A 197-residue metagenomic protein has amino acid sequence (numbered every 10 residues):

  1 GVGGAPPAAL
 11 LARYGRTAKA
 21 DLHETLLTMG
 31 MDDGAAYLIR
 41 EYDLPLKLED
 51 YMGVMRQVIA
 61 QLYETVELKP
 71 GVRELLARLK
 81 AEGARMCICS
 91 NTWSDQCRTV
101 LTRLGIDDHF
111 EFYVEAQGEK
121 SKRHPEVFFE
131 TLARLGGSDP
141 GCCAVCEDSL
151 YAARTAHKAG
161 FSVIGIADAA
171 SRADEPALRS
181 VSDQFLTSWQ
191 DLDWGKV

Functional and structural regions predicted by a protein language model:
G1-E24: Active-site neighborhood of HAD-like aspartate-dependent phosphohydrolases
G4, A8, M31-A36, L48 (+3 more regions): An amphipathic alpha-helix signature
L10-L11, G30-L44, V100, T131-A133: Helix-loop "lid/cap" segments that line or gate small-molecule binding pockets
T17, R85, S162: Residue-level detector of anion-binding/catalytic polar loops
L26-G30, E67-G71, T92, R123 (+2 more regions): Short beta->alpha linker loops
Y37-E74: Metal-dependent phosphoesterase signature
A60-I88, S94-R98, P125: Short, acidic loop-to-helix structural element flanking the phosphoryl-transfer center in phosphate-processing enzymes
A77-K80, S94-V197: Asp-based, Mg2+/Mn2+-dependent phosphohydrolase catalytic module
